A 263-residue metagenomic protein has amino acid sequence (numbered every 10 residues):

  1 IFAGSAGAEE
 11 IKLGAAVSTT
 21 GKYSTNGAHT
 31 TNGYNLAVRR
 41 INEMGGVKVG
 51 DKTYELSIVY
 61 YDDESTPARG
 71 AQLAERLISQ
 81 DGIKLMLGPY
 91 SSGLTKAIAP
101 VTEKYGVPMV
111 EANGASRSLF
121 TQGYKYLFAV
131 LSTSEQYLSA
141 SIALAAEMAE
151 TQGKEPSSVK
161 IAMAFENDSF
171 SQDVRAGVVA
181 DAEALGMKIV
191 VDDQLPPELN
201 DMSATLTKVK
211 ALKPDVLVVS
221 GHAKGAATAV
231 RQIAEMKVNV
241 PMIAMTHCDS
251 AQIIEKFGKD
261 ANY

Functional and structural regions predicted by a protein language model:
F2-A8: Sec/Tat signal peptide C-region and signal peptidase I cleavage site
A8-G14, P108-A112, S220: Short coil-to-beta-strand
E10-T31, P89-Y90, V159-E166: Short beta-strand segments enriched in small/hydrophobic residues
T25-T30, V47-T121, V130-T133, L195-M202 (+2 more regions): Beta-alpha junction/loop-to-helix N-cap segments that form part of ligand/metal-binding clefts
N32-I58, E150-K154, E183-M187: Signal peptide-proximal N-terminal region of secreted/periplasmic/extracellular or secretory-lumen proteins
N42, I78, A99-E103, A146 (+4 more regions): Surface-exposed amphipathic alpha-helices with a cationic face
I83-V191, P241-Y263: Extracytoplasmic ligand/sensor domains, especially the bilobed periplasmic-binding protein
